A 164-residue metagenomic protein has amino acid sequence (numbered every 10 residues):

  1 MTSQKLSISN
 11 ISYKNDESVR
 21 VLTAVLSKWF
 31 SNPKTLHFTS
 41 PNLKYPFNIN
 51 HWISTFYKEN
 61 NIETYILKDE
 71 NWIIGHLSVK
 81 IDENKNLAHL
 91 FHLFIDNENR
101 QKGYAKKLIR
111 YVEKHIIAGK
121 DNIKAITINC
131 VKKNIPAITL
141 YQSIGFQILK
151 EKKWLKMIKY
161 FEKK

Functional and structural regions predicted by a protein language model:
S3-E98, I109-Y111, H115, G119 (+1 more regions): Acetyl-CoA-dependent GNAT
K44-H51, T127, I158, K164: Short secondary-structure boundary segments
F56-K58, V112, K124-T127, T139: A general structural signal for short secondary-structure boundary/capping elements
E59-N61, I123, G145: Amphipathic, soluble alpha/beta structural segments
S78-I81, F94, K132, G145 (+1 more regions): Short, well-ordered turn and helix-capping elements at secondary-structure junctions
R100, N122, I126-I138, W154-E162: Conserved beta-strand-loop-alpha-helix junction that forms the acyl-donor binding cleft
G103: Glycine-rich phosphate-binding loop
K106, K132-K150: Conserved active-site alpha-helix within GNAT-family acetyltransferase domains
